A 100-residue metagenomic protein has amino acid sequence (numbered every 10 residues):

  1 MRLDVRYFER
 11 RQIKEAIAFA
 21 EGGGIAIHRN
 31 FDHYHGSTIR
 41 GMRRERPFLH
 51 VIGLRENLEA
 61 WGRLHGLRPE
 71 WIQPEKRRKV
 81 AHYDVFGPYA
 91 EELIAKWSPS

Functional and structural regions predicted by a protein language model:
M1-I39, R44: Charged, low-complexity intrinsically disordered tails and linkers
R6-Q12, R55, R68, F86: Alpha-helix initiation/capping motif
H28-G36, F48-H50, V80-D84: Histidine-centered active-site/metal-ligand motif
F31, R55, Y89: A broadly conserved detector of short glycine/acidic/proline-rich loop/turn motifs that flank catalytic sites and bind
I39, L58-A60: Intein-associated homing endonuclease modules of the LAGLIDADG/DOD-type, together with closely related HINT-family
M42-R46, E75-R78: Short glycine-enriched loop/turn motifs at secondary-structure junctions
H50-E56: Short, surface-exposed ligand-recognition loops at beta-strand->loop->(often short) alpha-helix junctions that present
A60-S100: Short, compact, well-ordered microdomains
